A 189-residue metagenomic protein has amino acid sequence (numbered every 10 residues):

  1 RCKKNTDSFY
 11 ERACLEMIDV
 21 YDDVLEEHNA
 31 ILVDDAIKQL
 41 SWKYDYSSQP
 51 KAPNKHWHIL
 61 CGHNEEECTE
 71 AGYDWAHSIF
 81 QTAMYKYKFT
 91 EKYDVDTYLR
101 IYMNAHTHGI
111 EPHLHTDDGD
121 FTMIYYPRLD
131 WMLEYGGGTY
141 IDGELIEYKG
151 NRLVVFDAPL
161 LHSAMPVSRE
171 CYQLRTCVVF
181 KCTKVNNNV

Functional and structural regions predicted by a protein language model:
R1-K3, R100: Short linear motifs centered on Gly/Pro in flexible linkers and helix caps
C2, R12-C14, N188-V189: Short intrinsically disordered terminal tails
N5-D7: Intrinsic-disorder-associated, low-complexity terminal segments enriched in Asp/Asn/His/Tyr and depleted of Lys/Arg
F9-V95: Non-heme Fe(II)/2-oxoglutarate
E67-V189: Catalytic core of non-heme Fe(II) oxygenases with the double-stranded beta-helix
